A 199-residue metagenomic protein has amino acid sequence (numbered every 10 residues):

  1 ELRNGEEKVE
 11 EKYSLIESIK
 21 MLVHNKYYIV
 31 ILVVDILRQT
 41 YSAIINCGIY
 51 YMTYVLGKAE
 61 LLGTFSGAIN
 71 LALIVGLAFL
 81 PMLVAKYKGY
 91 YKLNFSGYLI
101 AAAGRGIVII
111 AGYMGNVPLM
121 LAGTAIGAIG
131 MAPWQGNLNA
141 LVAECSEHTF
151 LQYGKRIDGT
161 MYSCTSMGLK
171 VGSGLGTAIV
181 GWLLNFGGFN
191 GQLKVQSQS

Functional and structural regions predicted by a protein language model:
E1-S199: Membrane-embedded alpha-helical bundles of multi-pass transporters/translocases, especially carrier/permease families
